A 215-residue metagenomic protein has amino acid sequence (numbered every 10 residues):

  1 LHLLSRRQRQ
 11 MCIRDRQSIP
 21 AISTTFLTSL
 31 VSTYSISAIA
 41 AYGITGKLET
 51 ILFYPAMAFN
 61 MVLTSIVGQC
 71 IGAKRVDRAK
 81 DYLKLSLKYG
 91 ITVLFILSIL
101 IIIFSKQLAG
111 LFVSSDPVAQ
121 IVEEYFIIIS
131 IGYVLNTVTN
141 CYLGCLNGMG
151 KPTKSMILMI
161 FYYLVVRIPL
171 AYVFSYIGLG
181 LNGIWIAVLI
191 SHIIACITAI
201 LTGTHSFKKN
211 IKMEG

Functional and structural regions predicted by a protein language model:
L1-I13: Single conserved hydrophobic/aromatic residue that forms the stacking wall/gate of nucleotide- or nucleobase-binding
S18, I22, F26, I91-I103 (+6 more regions): Generic alpha-helical transmembrane segments of integral inner-membrane proteins, especially permease/transport modules
S18-T45, I51, Q69-C70, Q107-D116 (+1 more regions): Helix-terminus/linker motif at the lipid-water interface of multi-pass membrane proteins
T28, A41-S105, N136-L158: Small-residue-rich hydrophobic transmembrane alpha-helices
G43-G46, G90, F126-I129, Y133 (+2 more regions): Residue-level recognition of transmembrane alpha-helices in multi-pass small-molecule transporters/permeases
A56, D116-T139: Alpha-helical transmembrane segments of multi-pass membrane proteins
S105-Q107, L111, Q120, T153 (+3 more regions): Membrane-interface helix-loop junctions in multi-pass transport and translocation proteins
K209-G215: Intrinsic disorder in cytosolic terminal tails and internal cytosolic loops of multi-pass membrane transporters
